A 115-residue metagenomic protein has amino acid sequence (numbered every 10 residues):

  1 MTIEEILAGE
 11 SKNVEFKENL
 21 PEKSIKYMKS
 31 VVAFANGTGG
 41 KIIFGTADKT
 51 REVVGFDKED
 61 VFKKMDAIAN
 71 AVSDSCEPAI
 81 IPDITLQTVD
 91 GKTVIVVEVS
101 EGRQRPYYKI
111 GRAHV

Functional and structural regions predicted by a protein language model:
M1-H114: Conserved N-terminal catalytic/coupling substructures associated with nucleotide/phosphate chemistry
